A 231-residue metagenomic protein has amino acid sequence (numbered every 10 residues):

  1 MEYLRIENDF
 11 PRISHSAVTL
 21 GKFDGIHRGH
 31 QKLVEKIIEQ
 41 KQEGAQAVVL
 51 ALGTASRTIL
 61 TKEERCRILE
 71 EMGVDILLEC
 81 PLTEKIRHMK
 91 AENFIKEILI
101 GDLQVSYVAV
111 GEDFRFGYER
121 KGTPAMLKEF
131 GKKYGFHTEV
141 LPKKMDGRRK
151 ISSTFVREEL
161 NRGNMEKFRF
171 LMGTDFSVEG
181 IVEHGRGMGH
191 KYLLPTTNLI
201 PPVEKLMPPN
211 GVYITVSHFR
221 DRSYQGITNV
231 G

Functional and structural regions predicted by a protein language model:
M1-D9, L78: Short acidic-hydrophobic, aromatic-tinged amphipathic segments that line or gate anion-handling sites
D9-E63, R67: N-terminal catalytic cores of NTP/NDP-binding nucleotidyl/phosphoryl-transfer enzymes
T19-G21, V49-L52, L78-P81, Y107-E112 (+1 more regions): Short beta-strands and strand-loop turn motifs
H27, L69, V108, F168 (+1 more regions): Residue-level signal for inorganic ion chemistry
R57, I86-M89: Acidic-and-aromatic substrate-binding clefts and catalytic sites of carbohydrate-active enzymes
R65-C66, E70-P81: A glycine-rich helix N-cap at a beta->alpha junction
H88-P195, N210, H218: Classical nucleotidyltransferase
G185-G231: Phosphate/ribose-recognition catalytic cores of enzymes acting on nucleotide-derived substrates
